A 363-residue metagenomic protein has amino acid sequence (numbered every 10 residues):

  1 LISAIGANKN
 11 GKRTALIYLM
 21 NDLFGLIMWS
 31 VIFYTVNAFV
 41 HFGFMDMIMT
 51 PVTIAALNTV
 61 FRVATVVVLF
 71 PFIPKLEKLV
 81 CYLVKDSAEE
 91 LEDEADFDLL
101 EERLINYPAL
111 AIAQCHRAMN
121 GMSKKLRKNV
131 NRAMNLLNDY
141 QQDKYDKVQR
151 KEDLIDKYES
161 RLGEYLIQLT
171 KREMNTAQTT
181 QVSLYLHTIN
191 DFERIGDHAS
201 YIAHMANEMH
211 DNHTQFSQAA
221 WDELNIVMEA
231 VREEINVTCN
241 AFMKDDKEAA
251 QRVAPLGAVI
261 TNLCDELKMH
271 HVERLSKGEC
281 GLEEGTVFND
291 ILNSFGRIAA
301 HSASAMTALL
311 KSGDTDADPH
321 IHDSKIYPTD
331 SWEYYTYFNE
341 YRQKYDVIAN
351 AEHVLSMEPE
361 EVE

Functional and structural regions predicted by a protein language model:
I2-T14, Y18, S30, V36-H41 (+1 more regions): Cytosolic, long alpha-helical scaffolding segments
G25: Mg2+-dependent phosphoryl-transfer active-site scaffold
